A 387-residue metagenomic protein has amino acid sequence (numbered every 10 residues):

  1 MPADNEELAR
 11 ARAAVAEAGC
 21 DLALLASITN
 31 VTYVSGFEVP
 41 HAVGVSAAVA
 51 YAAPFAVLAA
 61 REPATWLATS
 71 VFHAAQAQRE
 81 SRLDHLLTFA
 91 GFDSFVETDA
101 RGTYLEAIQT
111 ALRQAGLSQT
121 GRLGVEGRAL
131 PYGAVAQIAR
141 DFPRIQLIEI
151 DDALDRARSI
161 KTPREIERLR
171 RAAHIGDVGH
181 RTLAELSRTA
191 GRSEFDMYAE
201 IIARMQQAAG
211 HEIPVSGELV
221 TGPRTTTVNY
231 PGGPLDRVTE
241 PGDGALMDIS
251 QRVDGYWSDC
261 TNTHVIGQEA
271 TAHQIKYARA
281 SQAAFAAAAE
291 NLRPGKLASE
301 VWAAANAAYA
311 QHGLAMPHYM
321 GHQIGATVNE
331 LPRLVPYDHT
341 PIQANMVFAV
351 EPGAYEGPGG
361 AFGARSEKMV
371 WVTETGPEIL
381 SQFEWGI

Functional and structural regions predicted by a protein language model:
M1-I387: Active-site neighborhoods and metal-handling regions in enzymes and metal-associated proteins
